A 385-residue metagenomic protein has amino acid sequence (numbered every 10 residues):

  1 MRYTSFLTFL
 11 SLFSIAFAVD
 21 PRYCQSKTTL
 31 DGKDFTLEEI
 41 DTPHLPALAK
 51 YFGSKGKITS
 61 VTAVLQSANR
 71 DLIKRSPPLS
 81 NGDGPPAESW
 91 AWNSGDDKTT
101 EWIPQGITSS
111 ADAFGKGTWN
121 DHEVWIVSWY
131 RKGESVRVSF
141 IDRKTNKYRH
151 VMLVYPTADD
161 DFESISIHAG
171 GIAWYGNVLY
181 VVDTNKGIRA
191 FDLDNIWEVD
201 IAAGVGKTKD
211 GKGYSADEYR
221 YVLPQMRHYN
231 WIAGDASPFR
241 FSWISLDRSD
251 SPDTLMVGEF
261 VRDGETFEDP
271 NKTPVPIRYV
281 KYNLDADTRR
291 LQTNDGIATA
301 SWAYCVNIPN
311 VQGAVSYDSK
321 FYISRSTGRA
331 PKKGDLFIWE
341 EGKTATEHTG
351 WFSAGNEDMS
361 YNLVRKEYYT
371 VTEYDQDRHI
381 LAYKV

Functional and structural regions predicted by a protein language model:
M1-V19: Fungal secretory targeting signals
L30-E134: Beta-strand-rich domains and repeat architectures in extracellular enzymes and scaffolds, especially beta-propellers
V64-T100, N146-E163, A203-P238, A286-N307: Surface-exposed loop and turn segments in beta-propeller and other repeat-based domains that flank or scaffold
D97-D121, I165-Y175, D235-T254, N307 (+2 more regions): Structural signature of eukaryotic scaffold interfaces centered on beta-propeller domains
D112, E123, T254-E357: Loop/turn-rich, solvent-exposed surfaces of beta-rich toroidal or solenoidal domains
D112, S128-K132, T184-N185, L193 (+4 more regions): Short loop/turn segments immediately following the C-termini of beta-strands
S135-N146, D192-K212, D269-R289, K333-K343 (+1 more regions): Beta-propeller blade signature
E357-V385: Blade-level signature of beta-propeller repeat domains, shared across WD40, Kelch, NHL, RCC1 and BNR/Asp-box propellers
